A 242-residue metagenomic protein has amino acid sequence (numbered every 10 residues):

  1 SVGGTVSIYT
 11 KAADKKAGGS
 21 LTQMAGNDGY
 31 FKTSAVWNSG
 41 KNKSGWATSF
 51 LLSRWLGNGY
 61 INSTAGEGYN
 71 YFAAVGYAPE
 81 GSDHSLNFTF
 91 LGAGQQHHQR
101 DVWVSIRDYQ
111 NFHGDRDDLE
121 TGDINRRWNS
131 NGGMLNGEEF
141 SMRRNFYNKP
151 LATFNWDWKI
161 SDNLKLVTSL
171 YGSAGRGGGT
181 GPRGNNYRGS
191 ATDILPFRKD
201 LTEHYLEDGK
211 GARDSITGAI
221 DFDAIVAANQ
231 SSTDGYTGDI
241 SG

Functional and structural regions predicted by a protein language model:
S1-T22, F31-S39: N-terminal periplasmic accessory domains that precede and gate Gram-negative outer-membrane beta-barrel machines
G3, Y30-S34, G68-N70, Y147-L151 (+3 more regions): Transmembrane beta-barrel architecture of outer-membrane proteins
T22-A25, Y60-N62, N129, E139-R143: Outer-membrane beta-barrel domain signature
A25-L56, I61-R100, Y109, A152-I160: Transmembrane beta-barrel wall of Gram-negative outer-membrane proteins
T64, S169-Y171, G181-N185: Composition- and surface-driven signal marking solvent-exposed, interaction-prone regions in large proteins
S85-N155, T180-G242: Acidic/polar loop-and-plug regions of large Gram-negative outer-membrane beta-barrel proteins
R144-G177: Charge-patterned, long linear interaction tracts outside catalytic cores
